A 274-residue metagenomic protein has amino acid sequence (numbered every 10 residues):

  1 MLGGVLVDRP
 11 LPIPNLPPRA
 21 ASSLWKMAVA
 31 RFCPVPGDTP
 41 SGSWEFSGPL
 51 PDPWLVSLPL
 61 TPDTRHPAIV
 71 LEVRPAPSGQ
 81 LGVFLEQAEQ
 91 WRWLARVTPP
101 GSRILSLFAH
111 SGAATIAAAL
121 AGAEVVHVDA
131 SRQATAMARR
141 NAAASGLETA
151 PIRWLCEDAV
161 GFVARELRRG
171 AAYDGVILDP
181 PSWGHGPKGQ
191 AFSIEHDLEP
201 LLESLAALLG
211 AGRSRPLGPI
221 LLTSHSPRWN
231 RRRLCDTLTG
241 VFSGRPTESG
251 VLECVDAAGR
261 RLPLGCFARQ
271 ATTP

Functional and structural regions predicted by a protein language model:
L2-L85, R92: Non-catalytic substrate-recognition/targeting regions of SAM-dependent transferases
P100-H110: Conserved class I S-adenosyl-L-methionine
S111-V125: Conserved SAM-binding loop of SAM-dependent methyltransferases across substrates and taxa, primarily the Class I
V128: The conserved SAM/SAH-binding core of class I Rossmann-like methyltransferase domains, concentrating on the hydrophobic
S131-A134, C156, V176-S204: Mobile active-site "lid"/loop adjacent to the S-adenosyl-L-methionine
S131-I177: S-adenosyl-L-methionine
S204, L209-I220: Short glycine-dipeptide loop
L217-P274: C-terminal catalytic and target-recognition region of SAM-dependent MTase-like enzymes, primarily methyltransferases
